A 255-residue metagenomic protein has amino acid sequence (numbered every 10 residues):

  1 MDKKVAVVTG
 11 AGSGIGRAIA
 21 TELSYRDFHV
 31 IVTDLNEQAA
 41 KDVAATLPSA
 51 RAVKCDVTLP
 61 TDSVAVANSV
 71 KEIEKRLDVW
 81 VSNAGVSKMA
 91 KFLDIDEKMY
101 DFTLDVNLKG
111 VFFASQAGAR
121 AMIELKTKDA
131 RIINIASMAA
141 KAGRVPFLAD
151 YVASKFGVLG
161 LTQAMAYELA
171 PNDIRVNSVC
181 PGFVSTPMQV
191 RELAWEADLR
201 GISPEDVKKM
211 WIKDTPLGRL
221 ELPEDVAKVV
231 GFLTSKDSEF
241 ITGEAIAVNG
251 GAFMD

Functional and structural regions predicted by a protein language model:
G12-S13: Conserved glycine-rich cofactor-binding loop
E37, C55-A65, E97, D225: The beta1-alpha1 cofactor-binding region of Rossmann-like NAD(H)/NADP(H)-dependent oxidoreductases
K91-F92, D96-L104, W211: Substrate-binding pocket helix/loop in short-chain dehydrogenase/reductase
S115, S154, T162: Active-site helix of classical SDR
S137: Residue(s) in the substrate-gating loop at a strand-loop-helix junction that position the organic substrate next
A142, R219, G231, K236 (+1 more regions): Short C-terminal tail/terminal secondary-structure segment of NAD(P)H-dependent dehydrogenase/reductase domains
A170, R175, I241-G243: Short, small/polar-rich loop/turn modules that mediate ligand/substrate recognition or access, typified
